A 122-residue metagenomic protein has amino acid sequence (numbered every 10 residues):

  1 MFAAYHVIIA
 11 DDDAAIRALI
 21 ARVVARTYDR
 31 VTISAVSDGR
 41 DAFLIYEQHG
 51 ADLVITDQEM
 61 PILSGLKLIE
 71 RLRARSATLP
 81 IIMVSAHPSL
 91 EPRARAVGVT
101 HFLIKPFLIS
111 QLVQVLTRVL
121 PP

Functional and structural regions predicted by a protein language model:
D11, D57: Active-site residues of response regulator receiver
A14-S34: Two-component/phosphorelay signaling modules centered on CheY-like receiver
D38-D41, S64-K67: Acidic catalytic/metal-coordinating carboxylates
H49-I55: Active-site beta3 strand of CheY-like receiver
M60: Receiver (REC) domain active-site loop signature in two-component systems and cognate sites in sensor histidine kinases
K67, H87-L103: Alpha4 helix (beta4-alpha4-beta5 surface) of REC/receiver domains from two-component response regulators
I82-V84: Hydrophobic/aromatic residues positioned on beta-strands within the core alpha/beta folds
F107-R118: C-terminal output helix
